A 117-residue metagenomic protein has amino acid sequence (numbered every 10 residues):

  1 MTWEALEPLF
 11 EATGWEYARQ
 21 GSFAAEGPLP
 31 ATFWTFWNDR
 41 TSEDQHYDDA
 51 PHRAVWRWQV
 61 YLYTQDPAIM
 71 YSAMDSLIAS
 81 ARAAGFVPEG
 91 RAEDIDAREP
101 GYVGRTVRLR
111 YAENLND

Functional and structural regions predicted by a protein language model:
M1-Y47, A68, A73, E99: Small/polar-rich, solvent-exposed N-terminal microdomains that initiate assembly or binding
D39, W56-V60, P88: Generic signal for short, ordered secondary-structure residues within or immediately flanking folded domains
E43-A50, E113-D117: Short, basic, helix/turn surface patches
D49, T64-M70, E89-I95: Short C-terminal domain-edge/linker segments immediately following a structured domain
D49-V55, D75-A79: Short intrinsically disordered coil segments
H52-D66, G101-E113: Oligomerization/assembly interface segments of phage tail-like spikes and tubes
M74-D117: Acidic-leaning, charged glycine-interspersed low-complexity segments
